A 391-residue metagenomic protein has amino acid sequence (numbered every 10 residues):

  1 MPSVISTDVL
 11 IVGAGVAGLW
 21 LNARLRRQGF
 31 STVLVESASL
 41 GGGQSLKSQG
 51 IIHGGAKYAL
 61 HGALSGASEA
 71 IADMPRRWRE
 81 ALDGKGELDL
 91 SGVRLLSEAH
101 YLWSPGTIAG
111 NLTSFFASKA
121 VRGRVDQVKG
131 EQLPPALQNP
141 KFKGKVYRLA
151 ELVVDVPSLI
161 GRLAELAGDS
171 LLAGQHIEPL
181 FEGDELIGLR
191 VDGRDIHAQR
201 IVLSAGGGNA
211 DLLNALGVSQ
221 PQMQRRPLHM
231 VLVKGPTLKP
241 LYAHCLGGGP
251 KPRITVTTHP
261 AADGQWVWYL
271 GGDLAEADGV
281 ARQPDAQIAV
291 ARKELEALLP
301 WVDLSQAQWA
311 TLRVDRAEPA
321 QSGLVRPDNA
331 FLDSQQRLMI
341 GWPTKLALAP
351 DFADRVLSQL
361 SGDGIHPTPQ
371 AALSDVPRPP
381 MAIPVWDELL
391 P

Functional and structural regions predicted by a protein language model:
I5-T7, V191-R200: Core beta-strand elements of the Rossmann-like FAD/NAD(P) dinucleotide-binding domain in flavoenzyme oxidoreductases
V12, I196-G208: Short hydrophobic core segments
R26-K47: Glycine-rich FAD pyrophosphate-binding loop
G50-P135: Dinucleotide-binding Rossmann-like beta1-alpha1 core, especially the glycine-rich loop that anchors the ADP
A99, K129-S170, D273, Q335-P343: Helix-loop-beta segment of a Rossmann-like dinucleotide-binding subdomain
L171-G188: A conserved short coil-to-beta-strand element within the FAD-binding core of flavoproteins
L203-Q335: Active-site substrate-recognition segment that forms the wall of the catalytic cavity or substrate channel
E296-P391: C-terminal catalytic lobe of FAD-dependent flavoproteins
